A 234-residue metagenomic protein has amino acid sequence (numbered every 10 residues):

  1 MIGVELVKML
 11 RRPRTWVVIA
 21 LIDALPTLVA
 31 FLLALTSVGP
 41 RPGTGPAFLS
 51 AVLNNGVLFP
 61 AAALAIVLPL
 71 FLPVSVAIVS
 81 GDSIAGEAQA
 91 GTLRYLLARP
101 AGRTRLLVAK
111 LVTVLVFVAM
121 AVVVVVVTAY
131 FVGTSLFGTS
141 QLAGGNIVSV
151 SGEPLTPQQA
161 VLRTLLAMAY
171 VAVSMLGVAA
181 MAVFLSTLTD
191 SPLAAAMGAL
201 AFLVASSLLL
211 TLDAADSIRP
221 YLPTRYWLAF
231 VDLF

Functional and structural regions predicted by a protein language model:
M1-A24: Aromatic- and glycine-rich beta-strand/loop motifs that create alpha-glucan
R14-T15, G102-R103, V108, S191-A196: Membrane-helix interface segments
D23-D82, V108-A179, V183, L228-F234: Secretory targeting signals
L28-G39, T189-F230: Transmembrane helix segments
G81-T113: Helix-loop-helix units of permease transmembrane domains in multi-pass membrane transporters, especially ABC
G91-T92, V127, A180, A196: Transmembrane alpha-helix boundary/hinge residues in polytopic small-molecule transporters
